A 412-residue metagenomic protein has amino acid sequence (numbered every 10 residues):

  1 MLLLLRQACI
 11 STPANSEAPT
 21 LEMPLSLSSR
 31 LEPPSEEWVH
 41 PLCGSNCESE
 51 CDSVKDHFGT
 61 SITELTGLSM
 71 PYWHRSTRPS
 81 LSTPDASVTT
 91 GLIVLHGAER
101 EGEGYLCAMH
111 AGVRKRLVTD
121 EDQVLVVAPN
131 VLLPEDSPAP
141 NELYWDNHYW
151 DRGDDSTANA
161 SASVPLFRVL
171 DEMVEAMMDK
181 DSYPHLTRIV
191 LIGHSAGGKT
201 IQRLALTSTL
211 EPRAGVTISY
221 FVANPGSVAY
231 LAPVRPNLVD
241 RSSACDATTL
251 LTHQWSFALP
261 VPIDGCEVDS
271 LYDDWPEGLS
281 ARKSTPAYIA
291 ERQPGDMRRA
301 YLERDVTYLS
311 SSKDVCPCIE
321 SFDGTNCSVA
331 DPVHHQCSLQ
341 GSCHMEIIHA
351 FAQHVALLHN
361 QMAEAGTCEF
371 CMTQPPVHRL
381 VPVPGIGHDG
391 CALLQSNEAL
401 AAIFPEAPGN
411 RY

Functional and structural regions predicted by a protein language model:
C9, P13, P19-G91, E99 (+10 more regions): A domain-start/cap signature at the N-terminus of enzymes
A98, P129-P134, G226, P384-I386: Short beta-to-alpha linker loops that shape the active-site pocket of alpha/beta-hydrolase fold enzymes
V131-V164: Cap/lid segment of the alpha/beta-hydrolase catalytic domain
R168-L186: Conserved acidic catalytic loop of the alpha/beta-hydrolase fold
G193, G197: Gly/Ala-rich beta-loop-alpha elbow adjacent to hydrolase catalytic centers
I201-L210: Short glycine-enriched nucleophile-adjacent loop and the immediately C-terminal alpha-helix near the catalytic center
S219, N224-L357: The feature captures the conserved acid-bearing segment of alpha/beta-hydrolase catalytic domains
V306-L309, F322-Q336, A356-Y412: C-terminal catalytic histidine-bearing segment of alpha/beta-hydrolase fold enzymes
